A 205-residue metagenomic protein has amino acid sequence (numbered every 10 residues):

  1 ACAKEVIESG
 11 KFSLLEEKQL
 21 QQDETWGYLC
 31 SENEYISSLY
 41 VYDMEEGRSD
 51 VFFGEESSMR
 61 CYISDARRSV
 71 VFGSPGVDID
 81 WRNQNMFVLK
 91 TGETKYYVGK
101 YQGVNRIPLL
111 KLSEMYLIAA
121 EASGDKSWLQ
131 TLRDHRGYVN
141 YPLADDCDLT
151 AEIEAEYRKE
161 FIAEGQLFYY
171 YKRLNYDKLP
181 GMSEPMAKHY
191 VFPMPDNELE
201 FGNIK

Functional and structural regions predicted by a protein language model:
A1-E55, F72-K205: Acidic/polar-rich alpha-helix caps and helix-coil junctions
S64: Acidic/Gly/His-enriched mid-domain segments of enzyme catalytic cores or analogous surface patches that mediate
